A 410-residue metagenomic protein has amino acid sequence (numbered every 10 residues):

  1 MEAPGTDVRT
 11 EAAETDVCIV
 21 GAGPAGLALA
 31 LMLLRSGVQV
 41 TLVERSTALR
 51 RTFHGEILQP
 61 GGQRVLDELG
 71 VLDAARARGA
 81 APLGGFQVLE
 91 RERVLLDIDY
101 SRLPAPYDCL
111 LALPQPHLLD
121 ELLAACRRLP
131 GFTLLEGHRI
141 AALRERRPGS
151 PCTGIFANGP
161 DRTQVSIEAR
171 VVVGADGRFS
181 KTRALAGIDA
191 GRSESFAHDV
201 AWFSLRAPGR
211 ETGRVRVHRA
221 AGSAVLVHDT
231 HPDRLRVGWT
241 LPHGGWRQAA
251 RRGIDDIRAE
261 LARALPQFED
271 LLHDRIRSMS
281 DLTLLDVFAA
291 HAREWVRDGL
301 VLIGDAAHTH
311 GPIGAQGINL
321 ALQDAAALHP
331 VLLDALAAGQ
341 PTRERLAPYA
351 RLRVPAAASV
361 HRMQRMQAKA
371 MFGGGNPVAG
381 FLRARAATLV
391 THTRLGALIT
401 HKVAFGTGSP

Functional and structural regions predicted by a protein language model:
E2, V8-E14, R64, E68-L185 (+2 more regions): Conserved N-terminal helical subregion
G5, T10-E11, P330-P410: C-terminal helical "tail/cap" subdomain of flavin- and related membrane-associated enzymes
V17-T41: N-terminal Rossmann-like FAD-binding beta1-loop-alpha1 element of flavoenzymes
G21-G26, G177, G304, G317: Conserved phosphate-binding and hydrolysis motifs of nucleotide-dependent enzymes
A30, D281-M366, A370-M371: Conserved mid-domain beta->alpha element of the FAD-binding
L34-H54: Glycine-rich FAD pyrophosphate-binding loop
T47-D67: Conserved N-terminal glycine-rich FAD pyrophosphate-binding loop of Rossmann-like flavoproteins
A142, P148-T283, V287: Conserved FAD-binding catalytic core of PHBH/FMO-like flavoproteins
